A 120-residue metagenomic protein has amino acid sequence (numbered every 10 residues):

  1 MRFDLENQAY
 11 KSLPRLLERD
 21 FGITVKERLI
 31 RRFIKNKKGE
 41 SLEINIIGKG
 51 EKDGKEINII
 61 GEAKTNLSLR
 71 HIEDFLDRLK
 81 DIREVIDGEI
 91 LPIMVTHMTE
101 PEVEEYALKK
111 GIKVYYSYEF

Functional and structural regions predicted by a protein language model:
M1-R32: Acidic-basic catalytic patches of nuclease active cores, encompassing PD-(D/E)XK and other metal-cofactor nuclease
D4, Q8, S41, R70 (+1 more regions): Charged, alpha-helix-enriched surfaces in structured cytosolic catalytic cores of large nucleotide-utilizing machines
L13, I44-G50, G54-L69, F75-K80: Conserved catalytic cores of phosphodiester-cleaving nucleases, focusing on short active-site segments
V25-G54: Active-site metal-binding core of divalent-cation-utilizing nuclease and nuclease-like domains
K37-G39, I72, E104-Y106: Short, well-ordered secondary-structure micro-motifs
N58, E89-L91: Residue-level recognition of the N-termini of beta-strands and the immediately preceding loop/turn
K80-G88: Arginine/glycine-rich "motif VI" loop of SF2 helicases in the C-terminal RecA-like domain
L91-F120: Domain-level recognition of nuclease-like catalytic cores that cleave nucleotide substrates
